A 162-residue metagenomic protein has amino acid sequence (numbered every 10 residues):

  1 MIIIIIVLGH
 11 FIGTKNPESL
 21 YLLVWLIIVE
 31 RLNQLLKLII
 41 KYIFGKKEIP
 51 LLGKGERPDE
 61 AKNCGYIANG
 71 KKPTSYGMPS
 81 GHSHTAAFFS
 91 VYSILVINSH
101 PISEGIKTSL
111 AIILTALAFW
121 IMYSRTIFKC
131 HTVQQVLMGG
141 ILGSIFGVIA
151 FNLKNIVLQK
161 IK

Functional and structural regions predicted by a protein language model:
M1-L8: The first (N-terminal) embedded transmembrane alpha-helix
L8, I40-G45, I94-H100: Short regulatory "switch" loops immediately downstream of catalytic or recognition motifs within protein catalytic
L8-L32, V136: Interfacial segments of alpha-helical transmembrane regions
I12-G13, I28-L35, N98, M122-Y123 (+1 more regions): Hydrophobic membrane-targeting signal helices
I27-V29, N33, M78, H131: Residue-level recognition of hydrophobic positions within alpha-helical transmembrane segments
E30-L51: Transmembrane alpha-helix/helix-exit interface in multi-pass inner-membrane proteins
G55-K162: Membrane-embedded catalytic cores of phosphoryl/pyrophosphoryl-handling enzymes
